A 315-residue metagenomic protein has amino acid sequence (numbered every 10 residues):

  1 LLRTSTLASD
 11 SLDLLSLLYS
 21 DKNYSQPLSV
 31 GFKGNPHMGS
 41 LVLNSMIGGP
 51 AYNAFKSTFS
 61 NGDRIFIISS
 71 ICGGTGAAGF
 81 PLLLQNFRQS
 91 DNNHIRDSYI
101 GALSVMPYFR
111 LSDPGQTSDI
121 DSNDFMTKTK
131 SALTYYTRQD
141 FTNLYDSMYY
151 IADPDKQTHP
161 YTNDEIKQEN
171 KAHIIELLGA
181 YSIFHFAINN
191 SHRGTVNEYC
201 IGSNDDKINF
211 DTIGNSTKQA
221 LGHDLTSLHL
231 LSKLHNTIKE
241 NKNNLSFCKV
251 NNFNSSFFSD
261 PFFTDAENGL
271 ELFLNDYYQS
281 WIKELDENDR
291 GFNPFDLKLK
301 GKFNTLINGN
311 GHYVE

Functional and structural regions predicted by a protein language model:
L1-D63, I71, L83-N86, H94-E315: Terminal, contiguous helix-loop blocks that mediate binding/assembly
S69-G79: Gly/Ser/Thr-rich loops at beta-strand to alpha-helix junctions that form or flank small-molecule/cofactor-binding
